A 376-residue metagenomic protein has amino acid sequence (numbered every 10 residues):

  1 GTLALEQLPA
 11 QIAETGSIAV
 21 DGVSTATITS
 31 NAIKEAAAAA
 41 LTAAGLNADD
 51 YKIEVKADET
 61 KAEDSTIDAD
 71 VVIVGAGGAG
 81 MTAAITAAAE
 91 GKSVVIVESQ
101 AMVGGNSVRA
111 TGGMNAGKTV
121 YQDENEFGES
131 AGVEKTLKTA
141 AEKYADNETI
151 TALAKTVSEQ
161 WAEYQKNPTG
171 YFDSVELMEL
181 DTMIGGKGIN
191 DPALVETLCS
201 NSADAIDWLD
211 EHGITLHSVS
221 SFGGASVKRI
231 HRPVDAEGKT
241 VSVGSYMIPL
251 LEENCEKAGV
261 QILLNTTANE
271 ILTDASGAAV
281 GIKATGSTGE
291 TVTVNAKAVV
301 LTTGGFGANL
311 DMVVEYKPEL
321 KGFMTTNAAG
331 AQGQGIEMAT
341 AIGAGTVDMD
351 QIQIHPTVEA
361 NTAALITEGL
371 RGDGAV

Functional and structural regions predicted by a protein language model:
G1-V55: Active-site- and interface-proximal helix/loop "cap" or "latch" segments in soluble metabolic and energy-transducing
K61-A79, V95: Beta1/beta-strand and adjacent pyrophosphate-binding region of the FAD-binding site in flavoprotein oxidoreductases
A89-R109: Glycine-rich FAD pyrophosphate-binding loop
G105-R109, T119, E126, S221 (+3 more regions): Short, solvent-exposed loop/turn and secondary-structure capping segments
A110-A145: N-terminal glycine-rich dinucleotide-binding loop that anchors FAD/FMN and/or NAD(P) in oxidoreductases
E148-P168, V358-V376: FAD cofactor-binding and catalytic pocket of flavoenzymes
Y171-E290, N309-D311, E359: Conserved redox-cofactor binding core of oxidoreductases
S287-E290, V294-A363: Glycine-rich loop(s) and the adjacent beta-strand/alpha-helix scaffold that form part
